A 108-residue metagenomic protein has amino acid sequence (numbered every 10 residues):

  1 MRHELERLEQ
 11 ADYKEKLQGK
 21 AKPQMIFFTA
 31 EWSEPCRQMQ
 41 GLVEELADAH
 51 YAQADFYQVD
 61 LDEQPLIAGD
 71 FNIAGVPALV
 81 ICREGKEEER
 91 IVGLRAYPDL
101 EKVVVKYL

Functional and structural regions predicted by a protein language model:
M1-Q24: N-terminal leader/targeting and pre-domain segments
E6, Y57, E88-I91: Structural signal for short hydrophobic segments within the conserved structured cores of catalytic domains across
A21, F28-W32, G75: Short pre-active-site segment immediately N-terminal to redox-active cysteine/selenocysteine motifs in thiol-based
A21-P23, Q40-V59: Conserved helix-turn-beta segment immediately C-terminal to the redox Cys motif in thioredoxin-like folds
F28-L42: Conserved redox-active cysteine motifs that mediate thiol-disulfide chemistry, especially di-cysteine Cys-X(1-2)-Cys
L61-I67: Structural microenvironment flanking redox-active thiols in thiol-disulfide oxidoreductases
D70-A74: A short glycine-leucine-enriched loop at secondary-structure breakpoints that most characteristically corresponds
G75, V80-L108: Non-catalytic, surface beta->alpha helical segment in thiol-disulfide oxidoreductase systems
